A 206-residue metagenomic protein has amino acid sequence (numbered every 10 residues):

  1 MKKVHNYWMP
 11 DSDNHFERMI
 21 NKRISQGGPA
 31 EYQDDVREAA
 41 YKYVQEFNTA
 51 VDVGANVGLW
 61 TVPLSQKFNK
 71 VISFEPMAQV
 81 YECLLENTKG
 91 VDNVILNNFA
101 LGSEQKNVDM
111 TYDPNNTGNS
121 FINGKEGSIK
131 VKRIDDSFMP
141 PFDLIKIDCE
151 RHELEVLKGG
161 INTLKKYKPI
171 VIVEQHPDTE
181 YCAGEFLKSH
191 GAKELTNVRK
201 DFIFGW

Functional and structural regions predicted by a protein language model:
M1-V91, G124-K125, F138, E185-F186 (+3 more regions): S-adenosyl-L-methionine
D11-D13, S103, Y112-P114, R133 (+1 more regions): Non-catalytic surface loops within mature trypsin-like serine protease
I24-V51, N107-D109, N116-Y167, D178-C182: Short internal loop-to-helix segment that lines adenine-nucleotide cofactor pockets
A55-V57, A78, L101-S103, C149-R151 (+1 more regions): Short, glycine/acidic-enriched loop or turn micro-motifs at the edges of active sites
Y81-N115, N119: Core alpha/beta nucleotide-donor-binding catalytic domains of modification enzymes
N98, K146, I172-Q175: Short beta-strand segments
I172, D178-K188: C-terminal substrate-binding/active-site "lid" region of AdoMet-derived donor-dependent transferases
